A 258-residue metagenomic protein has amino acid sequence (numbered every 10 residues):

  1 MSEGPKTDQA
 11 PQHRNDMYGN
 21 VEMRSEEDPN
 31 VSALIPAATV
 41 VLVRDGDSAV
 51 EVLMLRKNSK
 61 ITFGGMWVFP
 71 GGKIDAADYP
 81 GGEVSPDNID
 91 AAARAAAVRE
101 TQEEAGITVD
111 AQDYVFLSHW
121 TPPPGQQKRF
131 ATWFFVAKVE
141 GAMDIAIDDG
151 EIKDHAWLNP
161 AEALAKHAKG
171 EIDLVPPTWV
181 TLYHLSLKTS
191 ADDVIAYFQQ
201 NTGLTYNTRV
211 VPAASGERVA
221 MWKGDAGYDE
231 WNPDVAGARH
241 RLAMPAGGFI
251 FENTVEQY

Functional and structural regions predicted by a protein language model:
M1-I152, L158-Y258: N-terminal leader/linker segments that precede catalytic domains of diphosphate-processing enzymes
